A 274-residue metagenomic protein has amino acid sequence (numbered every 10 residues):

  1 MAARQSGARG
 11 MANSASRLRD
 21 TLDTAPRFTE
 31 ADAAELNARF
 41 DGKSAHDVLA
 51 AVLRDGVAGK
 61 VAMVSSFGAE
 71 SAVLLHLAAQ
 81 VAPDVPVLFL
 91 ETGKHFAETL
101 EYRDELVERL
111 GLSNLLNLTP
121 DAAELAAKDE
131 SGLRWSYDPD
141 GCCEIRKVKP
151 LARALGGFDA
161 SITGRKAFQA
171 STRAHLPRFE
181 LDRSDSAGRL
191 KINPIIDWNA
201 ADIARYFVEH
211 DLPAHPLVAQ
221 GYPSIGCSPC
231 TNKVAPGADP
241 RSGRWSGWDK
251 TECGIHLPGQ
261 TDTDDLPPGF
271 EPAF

Functional and structural regions predicted by a protein language model:
A2-F274: Nucleotide-activated chemistry modules centered on ATP-dependent adenylation/adenylyltransferase
